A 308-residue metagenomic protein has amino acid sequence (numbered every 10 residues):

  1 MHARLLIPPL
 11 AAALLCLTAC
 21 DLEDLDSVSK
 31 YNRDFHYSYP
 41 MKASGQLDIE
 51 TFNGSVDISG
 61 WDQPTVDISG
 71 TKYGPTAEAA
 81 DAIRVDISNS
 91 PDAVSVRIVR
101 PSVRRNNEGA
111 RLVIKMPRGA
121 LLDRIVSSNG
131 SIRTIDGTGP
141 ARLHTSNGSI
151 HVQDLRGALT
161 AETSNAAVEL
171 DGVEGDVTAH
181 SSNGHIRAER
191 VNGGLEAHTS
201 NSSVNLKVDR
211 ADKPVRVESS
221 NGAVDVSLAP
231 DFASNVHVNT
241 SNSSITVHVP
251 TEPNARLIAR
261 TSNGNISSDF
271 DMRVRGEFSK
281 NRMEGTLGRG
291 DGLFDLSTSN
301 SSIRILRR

Functional and structural regions predicted by a protein language model:
M1-R308: Intrinsically disordered, low-complexity terminal regions
